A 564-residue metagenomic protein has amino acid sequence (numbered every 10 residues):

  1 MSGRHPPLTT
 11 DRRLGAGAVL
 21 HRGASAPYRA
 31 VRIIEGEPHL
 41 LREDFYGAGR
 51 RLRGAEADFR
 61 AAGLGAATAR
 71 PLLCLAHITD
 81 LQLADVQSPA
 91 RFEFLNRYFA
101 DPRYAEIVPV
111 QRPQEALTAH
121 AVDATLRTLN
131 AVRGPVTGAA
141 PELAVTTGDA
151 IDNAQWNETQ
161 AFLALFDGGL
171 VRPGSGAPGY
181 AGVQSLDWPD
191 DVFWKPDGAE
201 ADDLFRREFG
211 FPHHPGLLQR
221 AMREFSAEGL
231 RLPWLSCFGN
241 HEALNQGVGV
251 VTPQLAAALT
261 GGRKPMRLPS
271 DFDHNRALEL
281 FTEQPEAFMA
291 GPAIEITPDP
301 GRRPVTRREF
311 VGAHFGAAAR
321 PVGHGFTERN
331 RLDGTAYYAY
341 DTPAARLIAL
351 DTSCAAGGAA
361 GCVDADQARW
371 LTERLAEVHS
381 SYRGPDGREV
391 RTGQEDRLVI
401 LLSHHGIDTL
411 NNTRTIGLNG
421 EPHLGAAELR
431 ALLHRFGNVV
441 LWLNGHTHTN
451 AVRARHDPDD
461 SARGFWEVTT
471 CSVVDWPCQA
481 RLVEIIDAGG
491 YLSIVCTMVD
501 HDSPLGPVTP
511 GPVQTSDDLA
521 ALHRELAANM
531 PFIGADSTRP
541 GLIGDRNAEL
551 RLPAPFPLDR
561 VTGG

Functional and structural regions predicted by a protein language model:
S2-P135, E142-L143, L186-L218, S236 (+3 more regions): Metal-dependent phosphoesterase/phosphodiesterase active-site architecture
P71, T146-G169, P173-G179, M222-R223 (+2 more regions): Active-site-adjacent structural elements in enzyme catalytic domains
H77-T79, E142-D149, L230, L235-N240 (+3 more regions): Active-site neighborhood of phospho(di)ester-bond hydrolases with catalytic His/Asp-centered motifs
T146-D167, N245-A257, N412-T415, A451-D460: Metal-dependent catalytic neighborhoods of phosphoester/phosphodiester hydrolases
L163-V171, S226-E228, A431-G437, R453-F465 (+1 more regions): Short, surface-exposed basic-aromatic patches at helix termini and helix-loop junctions that form
P212-R231, D396, G425-N438: Catalytic-core regions built around general acid/base machinery
C354-R369, A376-L443: Active-site-proximal segments of metal-dependent phosphoesterases and phosphodiesterases across multiple
